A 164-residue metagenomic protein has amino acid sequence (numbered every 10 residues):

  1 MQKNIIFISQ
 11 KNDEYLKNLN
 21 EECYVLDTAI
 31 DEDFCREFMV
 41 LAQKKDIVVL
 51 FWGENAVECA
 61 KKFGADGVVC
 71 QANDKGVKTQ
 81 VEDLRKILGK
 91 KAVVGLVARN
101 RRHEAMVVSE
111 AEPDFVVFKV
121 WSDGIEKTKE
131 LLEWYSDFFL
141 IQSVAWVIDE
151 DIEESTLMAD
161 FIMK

Functional and structural regions predicted by a protein language model:
M1-V69, N73-K78, I87-D114, I152-A159: Conserved N-terminal beta1-alpha1 strand-loop-helix module at the mouth
V108-E110, D114-K164: Active-site/ligand-binding-proximal alpha/beta "capping" segment
